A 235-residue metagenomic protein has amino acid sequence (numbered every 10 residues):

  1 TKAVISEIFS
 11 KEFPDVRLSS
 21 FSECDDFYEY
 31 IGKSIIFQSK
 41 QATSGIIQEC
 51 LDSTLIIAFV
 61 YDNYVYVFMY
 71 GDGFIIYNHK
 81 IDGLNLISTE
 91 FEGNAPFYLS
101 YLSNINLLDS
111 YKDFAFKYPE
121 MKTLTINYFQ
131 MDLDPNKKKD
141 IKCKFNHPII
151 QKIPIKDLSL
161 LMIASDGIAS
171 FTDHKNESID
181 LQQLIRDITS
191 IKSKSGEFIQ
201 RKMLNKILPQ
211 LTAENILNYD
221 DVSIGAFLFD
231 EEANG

Functional and structural regions predicted by a protein language model:
T1, S19-F27, I31, D180 (+1 more regions): Short amphipathic alpha-helical segments
T1-R17: Primarily the active-site beta-strand->alpha-helix module of PP2C/PPM metal-dependent phosphatases, and frequently
E12-I76, L108-I155, I216-Y219: Catalytic core of PPM/PP2C metal-dependent serine/threonine phosphatase domains
Y64-M69, D82-E90, A233-G235: Short, well-ordered strand-loop elements centered on a beta-strand within folded domains, enriched for acidic residues
Y66, Y77-H79, F171-D173: Short helix/loop capping segments that flank catalytic or ligand/cofactor-binding pockets
G73-I75, I81-N94, K175-D187: Short, surface-exposed, charged loop/turn segments at secondary-structure junctions
H79-E120: Glycine- and acidic-residue-rich phosphate-binding/metal-coordinating active-site segment common to enzymes that handle
F116-G235: C-terminal catalytic subdomain
